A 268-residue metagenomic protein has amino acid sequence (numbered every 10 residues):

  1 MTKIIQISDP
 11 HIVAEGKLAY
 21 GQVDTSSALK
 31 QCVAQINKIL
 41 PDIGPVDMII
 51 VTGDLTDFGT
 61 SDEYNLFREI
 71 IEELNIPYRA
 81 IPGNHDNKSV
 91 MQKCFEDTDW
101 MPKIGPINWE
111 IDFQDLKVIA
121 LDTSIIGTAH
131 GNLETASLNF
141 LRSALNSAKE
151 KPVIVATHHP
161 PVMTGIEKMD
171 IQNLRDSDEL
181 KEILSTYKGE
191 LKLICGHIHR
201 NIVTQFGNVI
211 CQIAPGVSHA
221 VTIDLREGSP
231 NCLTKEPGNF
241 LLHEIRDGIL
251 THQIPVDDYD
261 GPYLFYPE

Functional and structural regions predicted by a protein language model:
M1-L66, P106: N-terminal active-site segment of His-dependent metallophosphoesterases
T2-A14, D115-I125, I154-A156, V209-P215 (+1 more regions): Active-site-proximal beta-strand elements of phosphoester/diester hydrolases
Q6-S8, M48-D54, Y78-N84, D122 (+3 more regions): Active-site neighborhood of phospho(di)ester-bond hydrolases with catalytic His/Asp-centered motifs
V13-E15, D57-D62, N84-M91, I126-A129 (+3 more regions): Active-site environment of divalent metal-dependent phosphoester hydrolases
L18-D24, D97, G127, I166-N173 (+1 more regions): Short glycine-enriched, charge-decorated loop/helix-capping segments at active-site entrances that position
S26, K30, Q35, I183-S185 (+1 more regions): Binuclear metal-dependent phosphoesterase catalytic core
C32-M48, H130-I210, L241-L242, I249-L250 (+1 more regions): His/acidic metal-ligating clusters that form di-metal
S61-S143, D176-G189, S229-I245, L250: Extended active-site neighborhood of metal-dependent phosphoesterases/phosphodiesterases
